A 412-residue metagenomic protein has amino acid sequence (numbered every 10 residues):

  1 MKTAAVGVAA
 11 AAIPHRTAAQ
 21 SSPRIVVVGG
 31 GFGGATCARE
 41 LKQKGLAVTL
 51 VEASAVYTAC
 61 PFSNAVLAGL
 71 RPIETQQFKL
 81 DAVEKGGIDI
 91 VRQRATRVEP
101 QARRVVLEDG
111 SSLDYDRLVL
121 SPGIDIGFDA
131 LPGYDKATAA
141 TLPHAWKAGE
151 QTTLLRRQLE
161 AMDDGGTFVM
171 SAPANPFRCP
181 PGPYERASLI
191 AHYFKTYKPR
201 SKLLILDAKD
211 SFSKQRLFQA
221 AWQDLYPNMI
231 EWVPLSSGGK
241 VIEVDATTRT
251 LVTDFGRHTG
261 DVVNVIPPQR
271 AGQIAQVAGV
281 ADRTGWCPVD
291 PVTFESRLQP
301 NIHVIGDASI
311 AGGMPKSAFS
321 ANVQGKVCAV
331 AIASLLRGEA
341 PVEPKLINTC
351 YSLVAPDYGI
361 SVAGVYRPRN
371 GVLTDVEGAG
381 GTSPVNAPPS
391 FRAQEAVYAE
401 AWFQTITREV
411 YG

Functional and structural regions predicted by a protein language model:
M1-A19: N-terminal export signals
Q20-D89, A174-R216, V410: Beta1-alpha1 glycine-rich phosphate/pyrophosphate-binding loop at the start of Rossmann-like nucleotide-binding domains
G86-V98, V105, L113, H192-T284: A Rossmann-like FAD-binding core segment of flavoenzymes
P122-Y197: Glycine-rich dinucleotide-binding loop and its adjacent helix/turn
A130, D135-D164, T259-V323: FAD-site-proximal beta/loop scaffold in flavoenzymes
S309-L346: A conserved FAD-binding loop/helix module that cradles the flavin
A333-G371: Active-site-proximal substrate-binding core of FAD-dependent oxidoreductases
A363-G412: C-terminal auxiliary extensions adjacent to catalytic cores
